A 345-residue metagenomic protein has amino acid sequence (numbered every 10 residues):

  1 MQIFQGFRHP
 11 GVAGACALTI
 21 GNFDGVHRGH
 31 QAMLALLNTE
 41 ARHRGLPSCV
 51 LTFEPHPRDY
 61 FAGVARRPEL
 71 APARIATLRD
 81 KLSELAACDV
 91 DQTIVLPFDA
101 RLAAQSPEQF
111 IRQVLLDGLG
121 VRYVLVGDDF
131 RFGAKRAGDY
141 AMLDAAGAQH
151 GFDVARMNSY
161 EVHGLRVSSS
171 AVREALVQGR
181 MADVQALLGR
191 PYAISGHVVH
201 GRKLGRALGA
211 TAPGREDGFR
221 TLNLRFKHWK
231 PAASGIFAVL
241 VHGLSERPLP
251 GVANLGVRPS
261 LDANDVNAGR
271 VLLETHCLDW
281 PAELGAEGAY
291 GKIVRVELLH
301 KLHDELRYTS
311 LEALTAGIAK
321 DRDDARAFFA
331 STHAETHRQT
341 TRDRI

Functional and structural regions predicted by a protein language model:
Q2-R8, I94: Short acidic-hydrophobic, aromatic-tinged amphipathic segments that line or gate anion-handling sites
F7-T77: N-terminal catalytic cores of NTP/NDP-binding nucleotidyl/phosphoryl-transfer enzymes
L51, R67-P72, R79-C88, Q92 (+2 more regions): Active-site-adjacent structural elements in enzyme catalytic cores
P97, D128, L255-V257: Short secondary-structure boundary segments
R101-F219, E305, T309-R322, A327 (+1 more regions): Classical nucleotidyltransferase
R202-I345: Phosphate/ribose-recognition catalytic cores of enzymes acting on nucleotide-derived substrates
